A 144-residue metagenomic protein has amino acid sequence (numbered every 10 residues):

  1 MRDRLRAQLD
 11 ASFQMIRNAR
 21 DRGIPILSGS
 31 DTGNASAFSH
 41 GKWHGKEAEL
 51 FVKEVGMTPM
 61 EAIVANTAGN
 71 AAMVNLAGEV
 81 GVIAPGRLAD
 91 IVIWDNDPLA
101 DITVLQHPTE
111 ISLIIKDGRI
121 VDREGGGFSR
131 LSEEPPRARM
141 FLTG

Functional and structural regions predicted by a protein language model:
M1-R2, L131: Metal-coordinating catalytic core of metallo-dependent amide/deamination hydrolases
D3, Q8-D97: His/Asp/Glu-enriched, well-ordered alpha-helical/loop segment that forms or immediately abuts the divalent-metal
G56, M60-G144: Active-site microenvironment of metallo-dependent hydrolases
